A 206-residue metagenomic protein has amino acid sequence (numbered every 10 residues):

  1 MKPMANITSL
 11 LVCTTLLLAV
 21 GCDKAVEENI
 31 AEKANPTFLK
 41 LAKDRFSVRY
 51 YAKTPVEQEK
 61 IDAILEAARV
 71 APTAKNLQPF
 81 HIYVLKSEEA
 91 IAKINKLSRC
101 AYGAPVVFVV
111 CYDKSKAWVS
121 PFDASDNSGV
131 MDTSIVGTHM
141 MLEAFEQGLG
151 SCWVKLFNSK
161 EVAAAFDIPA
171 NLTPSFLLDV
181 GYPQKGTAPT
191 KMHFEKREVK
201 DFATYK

Functional and structural regions predicted by a protein language model:
M1-L10: Bacterial N-terminal signal peptides that target proteins for export
S9-A19: Bacterial N-terminal signal peptides
A19-K206: Acidic, surface-exposed loops and disordered segments
